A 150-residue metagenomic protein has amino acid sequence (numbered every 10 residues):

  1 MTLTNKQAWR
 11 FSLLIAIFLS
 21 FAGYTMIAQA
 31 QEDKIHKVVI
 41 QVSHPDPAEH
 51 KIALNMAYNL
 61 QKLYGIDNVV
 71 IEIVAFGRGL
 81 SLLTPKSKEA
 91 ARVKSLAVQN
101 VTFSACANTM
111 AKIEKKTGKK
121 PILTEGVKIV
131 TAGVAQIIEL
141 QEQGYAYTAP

Functional and structural regions predicted by a protein language model:
M1-T2, G23: Compositionally biased, low-complexity segments enriched in small residues
T2-L14: Bacterial N-terminal signal peptides that target proteins for export
S12-G23: Bacterial N-terminal signal peptides
M26-P150: Secreted/extracellular ectodomain signature
